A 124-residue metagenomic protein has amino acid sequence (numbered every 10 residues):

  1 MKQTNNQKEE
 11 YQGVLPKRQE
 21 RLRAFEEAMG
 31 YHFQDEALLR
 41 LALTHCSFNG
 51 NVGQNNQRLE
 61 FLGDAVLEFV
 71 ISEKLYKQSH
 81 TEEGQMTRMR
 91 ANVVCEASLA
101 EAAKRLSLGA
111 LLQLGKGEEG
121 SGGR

Functional and structural regions predicted by a protein language model:
K2-R124: RNase III-family endoribonuclease catalytic core
